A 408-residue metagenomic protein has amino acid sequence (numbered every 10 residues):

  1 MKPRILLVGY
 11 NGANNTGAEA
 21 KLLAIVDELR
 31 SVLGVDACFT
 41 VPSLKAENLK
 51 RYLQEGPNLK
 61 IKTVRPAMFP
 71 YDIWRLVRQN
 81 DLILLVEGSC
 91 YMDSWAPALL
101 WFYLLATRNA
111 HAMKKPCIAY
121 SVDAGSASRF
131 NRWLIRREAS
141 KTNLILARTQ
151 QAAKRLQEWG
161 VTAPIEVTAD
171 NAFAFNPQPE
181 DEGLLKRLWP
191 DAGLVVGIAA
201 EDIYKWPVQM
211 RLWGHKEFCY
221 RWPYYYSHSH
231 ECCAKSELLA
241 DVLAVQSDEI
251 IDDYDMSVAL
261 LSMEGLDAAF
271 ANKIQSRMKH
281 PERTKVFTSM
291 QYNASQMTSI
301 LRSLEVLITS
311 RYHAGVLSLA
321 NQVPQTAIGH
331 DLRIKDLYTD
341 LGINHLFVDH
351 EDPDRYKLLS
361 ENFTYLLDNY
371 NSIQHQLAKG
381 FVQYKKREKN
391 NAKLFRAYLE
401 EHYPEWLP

Functional and structural regions predicted by a protein language model:
M1-P408: Active-site anion-handling motifs in enzyme catalytic cores
